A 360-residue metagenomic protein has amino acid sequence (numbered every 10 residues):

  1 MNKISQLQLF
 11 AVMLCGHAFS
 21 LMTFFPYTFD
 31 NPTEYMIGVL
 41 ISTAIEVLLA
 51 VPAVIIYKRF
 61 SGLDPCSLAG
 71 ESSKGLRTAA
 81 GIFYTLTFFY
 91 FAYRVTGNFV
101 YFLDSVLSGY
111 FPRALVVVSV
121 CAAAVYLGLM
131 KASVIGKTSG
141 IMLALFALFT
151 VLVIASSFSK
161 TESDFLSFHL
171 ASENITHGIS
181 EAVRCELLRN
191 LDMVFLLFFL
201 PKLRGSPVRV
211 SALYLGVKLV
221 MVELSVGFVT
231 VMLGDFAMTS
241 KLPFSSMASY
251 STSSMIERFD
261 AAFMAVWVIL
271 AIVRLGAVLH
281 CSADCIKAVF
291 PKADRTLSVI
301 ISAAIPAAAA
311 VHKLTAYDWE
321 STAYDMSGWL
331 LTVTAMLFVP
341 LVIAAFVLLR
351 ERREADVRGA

Functional and structural regions predicted by a protein language model:
M1-T28, G178-V183, L203, F346-A360: Membrane-interface "cap" regions at the ends of multi-pass membrane proteins
S5, F89-V100, G128, F146-A171 (+2 more regions): Hydrophobic alpha-helical segments and their helix-loop junctions in multi-pass secondary transporters
G16-R113, A122: Membrane helical hairpin/interfacial module
I41-A53, T85-V95, A123-V125, A144-F158 (+2 more regions): Selective recognition of specific alpha-helical transmembrane segments in multi-pass small-molecule
Y101-S119, A144-G205, D235-P243, M264: Helix-loop-helix junctions that connect adjacent transmembrane segments in multi-pass membrane transporters
A114-L115, L127-S157, G328-V339: Membrane-interface loop-to-helix entry segments
L129-M142, S172, T176, V194-V217 (+1 more regions): Hydrophobic, small-residue-rich membrane helices and short re-entrant helix-turn-helix hairpins that build
M232-D260: Membrane-interface interhelical connector segments
